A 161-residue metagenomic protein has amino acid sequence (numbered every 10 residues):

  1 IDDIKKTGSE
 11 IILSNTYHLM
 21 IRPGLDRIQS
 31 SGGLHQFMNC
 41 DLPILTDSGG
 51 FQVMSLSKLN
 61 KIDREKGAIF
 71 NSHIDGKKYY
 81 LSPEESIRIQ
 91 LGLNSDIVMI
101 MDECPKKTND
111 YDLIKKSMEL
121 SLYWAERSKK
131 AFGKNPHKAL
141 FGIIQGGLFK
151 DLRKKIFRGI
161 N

Functional and structural regions predicted by a protein language model:
I1-K134: Non-catalytic, usually N-terminal nucleic-acid engagement modules in DNA/RNA processing proteins
E119-L122, A131, N135-N161: Glycine-rich phosphate/ribose-binding loops and adjacent secondary-structure elements that form binding surfaces
